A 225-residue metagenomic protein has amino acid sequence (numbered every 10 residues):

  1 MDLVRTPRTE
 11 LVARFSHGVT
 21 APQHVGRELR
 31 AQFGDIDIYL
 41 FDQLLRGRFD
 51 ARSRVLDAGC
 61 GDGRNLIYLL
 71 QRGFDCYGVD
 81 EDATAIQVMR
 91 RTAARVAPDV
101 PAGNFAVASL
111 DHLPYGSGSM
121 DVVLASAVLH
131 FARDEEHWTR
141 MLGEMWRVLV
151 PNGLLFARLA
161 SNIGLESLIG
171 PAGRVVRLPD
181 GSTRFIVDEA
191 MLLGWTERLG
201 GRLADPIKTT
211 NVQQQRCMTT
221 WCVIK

Functional and structural regions predicted by a protein language model:
D2-D50, L56, G61-D111, L154-K225: Class I (Rossmann-like) S-adenosyl-L-methionine-dependent methyltransferase catalytic domain, capturing the SAM-binding
A83, E135-T139: Non-membrane alpha-helical structural segments and their capping/turn regions in soluble enzymes
D111-V123: A short acidic, Gly/Pro-enriched loop at the edge of an enzyme's catalytic core that lines a small-molecule cofactor
V122-E136: A short SAM/SAH-binding and catalytic strip from SAM-dependent methyltransferases
L129, M141, S161: Flexible, active-site-proximal loop/turn residues at the rims of small-molecule/cofactor binding pockets and catalytic
T139-P151: A short glycine-rich, Lys/Arg-flanked "PGG" loop and its adjoining helix->strand segment in the class I
